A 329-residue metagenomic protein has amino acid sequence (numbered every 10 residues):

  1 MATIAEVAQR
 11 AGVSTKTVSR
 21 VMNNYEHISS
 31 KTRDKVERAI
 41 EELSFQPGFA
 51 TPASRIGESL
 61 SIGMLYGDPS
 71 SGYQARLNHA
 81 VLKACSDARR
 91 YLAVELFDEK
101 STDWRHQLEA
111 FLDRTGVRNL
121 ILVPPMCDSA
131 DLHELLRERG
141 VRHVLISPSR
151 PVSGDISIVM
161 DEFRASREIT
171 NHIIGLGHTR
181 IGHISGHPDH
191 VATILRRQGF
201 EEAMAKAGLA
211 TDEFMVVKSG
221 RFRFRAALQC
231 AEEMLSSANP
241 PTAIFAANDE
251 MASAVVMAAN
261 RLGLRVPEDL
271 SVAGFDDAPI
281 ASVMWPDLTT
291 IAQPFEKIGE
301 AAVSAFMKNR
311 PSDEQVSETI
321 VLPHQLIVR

Functional and structural regions predicted by a protein language model:
M1-E58: N-terminal helix-turn-helix DNA-binding module of bacterial transcription factors
F49, G57-N171: Alpha-helical recognition/docking segments in bacterial nutrient-uptake and carbohydrate-utilization systems
F49, Y66-R76, V94-D103, I158-E168 (+5 more regions): Hinge/beta->alpha junction and helix N-cap segments in small-molecule ligand-binding domains
D87-R90, R139, A205-T211, S237-P240 (+1 more regions): Short helix-capping segments at alpha-helix termini
G116-P124, G182-I184, V217, A238-N248 (+1 more regions): Periplasmic-binding protein-like
T179-R180, T211-M215, V266-S271: Short acidic capping loops at alpha-helix termini that bridge into adjacent secondary structure
C230-R329: Flexible loop/turn connectors
